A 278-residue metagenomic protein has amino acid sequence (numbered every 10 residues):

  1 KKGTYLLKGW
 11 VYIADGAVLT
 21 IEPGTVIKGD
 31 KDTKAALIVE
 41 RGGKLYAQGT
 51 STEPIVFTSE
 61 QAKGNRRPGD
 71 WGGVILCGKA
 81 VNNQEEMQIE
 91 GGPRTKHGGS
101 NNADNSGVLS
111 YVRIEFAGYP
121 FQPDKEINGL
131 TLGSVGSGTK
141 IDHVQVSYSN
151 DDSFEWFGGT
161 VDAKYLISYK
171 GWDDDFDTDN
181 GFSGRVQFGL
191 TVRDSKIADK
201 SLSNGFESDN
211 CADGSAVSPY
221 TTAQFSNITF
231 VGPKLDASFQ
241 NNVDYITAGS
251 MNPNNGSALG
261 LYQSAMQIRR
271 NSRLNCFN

Functional and structural regions predicted by a protein language model:
K1-N278: Beta-strand/loop edge motif enriched in small/polar residues
